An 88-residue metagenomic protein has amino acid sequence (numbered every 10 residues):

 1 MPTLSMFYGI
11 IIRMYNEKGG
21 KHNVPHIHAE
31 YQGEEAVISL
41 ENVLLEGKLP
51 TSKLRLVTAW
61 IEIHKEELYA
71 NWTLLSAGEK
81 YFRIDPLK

Functional and structural regions predicted by a protein language model:
M1-N23: Short, charged/polar N-terminal "headpieces" of proteins
M1-P2, P25-I27, A70-N71: Intrinsically disordered, low-complexity boundary segments flanking structured domains
S5-G9, A29, K53: A generic short-segment signal for beta-strand/edge and adjacent turn/coil regions
M6, L40-N42, E46-G47, T51 (+2 more regions): Generic structural "secondary-structure junction" signal
I12, A36, F82: A broad, low-specificity signal marking well-ordered, structured residues that form hydrophobic/aromatic
Y15-T51: A short, structured beta-strand/loop element
P50-L54, T58: Short, charged, low-complexity patches
T58-K88: C-terminal structural segments of small proteins and small subunits
